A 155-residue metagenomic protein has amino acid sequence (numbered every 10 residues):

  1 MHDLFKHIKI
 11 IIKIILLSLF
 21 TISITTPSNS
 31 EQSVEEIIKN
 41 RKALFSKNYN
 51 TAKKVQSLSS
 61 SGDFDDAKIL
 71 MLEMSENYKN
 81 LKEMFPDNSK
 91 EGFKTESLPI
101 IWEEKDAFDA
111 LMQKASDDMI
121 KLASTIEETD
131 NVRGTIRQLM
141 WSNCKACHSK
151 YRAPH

Functional and structural regions predicted by a protein language model:
M1-I8: N-terminal secretory signal peptides that target proteins for export/translocation
I11-S23: Bacterial N-terminal signal peptides
T25-Q32: Sec/Tat signal peptide C-region and signal peptidase I cleavage site
E35-H155: Sequence context surrounding c-type heme c attachment/ligation sites in exported
